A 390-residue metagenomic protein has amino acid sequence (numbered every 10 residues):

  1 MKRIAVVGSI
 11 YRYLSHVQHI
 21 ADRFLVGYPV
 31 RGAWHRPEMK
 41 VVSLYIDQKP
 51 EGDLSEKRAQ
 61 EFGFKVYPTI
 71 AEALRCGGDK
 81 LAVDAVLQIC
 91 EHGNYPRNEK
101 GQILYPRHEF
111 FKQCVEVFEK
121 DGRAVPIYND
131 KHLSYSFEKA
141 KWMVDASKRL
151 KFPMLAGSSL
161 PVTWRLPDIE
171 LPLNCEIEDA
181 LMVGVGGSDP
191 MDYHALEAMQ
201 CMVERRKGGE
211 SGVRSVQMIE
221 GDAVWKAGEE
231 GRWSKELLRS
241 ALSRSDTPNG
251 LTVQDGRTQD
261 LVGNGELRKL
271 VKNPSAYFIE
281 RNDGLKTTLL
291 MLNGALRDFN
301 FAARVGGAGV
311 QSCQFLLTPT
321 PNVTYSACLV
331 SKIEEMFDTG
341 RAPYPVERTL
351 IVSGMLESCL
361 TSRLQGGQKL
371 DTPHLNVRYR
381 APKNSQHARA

Functional and structural regions predicted by a protein language model:
M1-E61, A180: N-terminal Rossmann-like dinucleotide-binding module
I4, P153-R165, P172-S188, E210-D222 (+1 more regions): NAD(P)-dependent dehydrogenases' Rossmann-like dinucleotide-binding region
F64-L74: Short acidic-hydrophobic, aromatic-tinged amphipathic segments that line or gate anion-handling sites
A73-L81, D168-L171: Short amphipathic alpha-helix with an adjacent loop that forms part of the alpha/beta core around
V83-C90: N-terminal Rossmann-like NAD(P) cofactor-binding module of classical short-chain dehydrogenase/reductase
E91-P161: Beta-strand-loop-alpha-helix segment that lines the small-molecule cofactor/substrate pocket of alpha/beta enzymes
L181-G184, H194-T320, A327-E347, L356-L360 (+1 more regions): Contiguous beta-strand/loop segments that form the cofactor/metal-binding neighborhood of enzyme cores
